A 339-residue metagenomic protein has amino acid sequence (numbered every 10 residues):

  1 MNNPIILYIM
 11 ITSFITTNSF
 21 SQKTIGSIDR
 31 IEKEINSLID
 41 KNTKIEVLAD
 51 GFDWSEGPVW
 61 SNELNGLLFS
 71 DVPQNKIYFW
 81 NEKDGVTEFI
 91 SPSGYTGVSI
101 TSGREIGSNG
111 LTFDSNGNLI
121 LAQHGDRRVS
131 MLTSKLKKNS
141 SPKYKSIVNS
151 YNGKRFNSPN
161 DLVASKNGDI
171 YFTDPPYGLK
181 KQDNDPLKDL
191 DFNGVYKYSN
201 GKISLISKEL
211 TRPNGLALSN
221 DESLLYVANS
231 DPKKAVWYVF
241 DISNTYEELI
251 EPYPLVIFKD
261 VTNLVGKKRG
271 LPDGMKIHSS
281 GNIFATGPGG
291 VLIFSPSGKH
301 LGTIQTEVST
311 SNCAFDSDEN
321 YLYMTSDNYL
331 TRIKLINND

Functional and structural regions predicted by a protein language model:
M1-K23: Bacterial Sec-dependent N-terminal signal peptides
Q22-D339: Sequence-structural signature of mature extracellular/luminal beta-sheet repeat domains, prominently beta-propellers
